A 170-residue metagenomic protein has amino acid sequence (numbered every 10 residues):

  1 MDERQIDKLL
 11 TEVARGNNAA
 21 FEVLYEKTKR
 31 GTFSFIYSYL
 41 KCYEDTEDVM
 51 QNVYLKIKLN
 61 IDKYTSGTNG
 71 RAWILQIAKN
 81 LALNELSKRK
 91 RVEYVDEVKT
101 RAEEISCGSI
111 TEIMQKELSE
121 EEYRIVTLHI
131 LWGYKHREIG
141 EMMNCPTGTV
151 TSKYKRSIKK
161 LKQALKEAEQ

Functional and structural regions predicted by a protein language model:
M1-G31, K116, M142-M143, E167-Q170: N-terminal module of bacterial RNA polymerase sigma factors
E3, N84, K88-K116: Internal acidic/polar
L10, L83, L131, R137 (+1 more regions): DNA-recognition helix of helix-turn-helix
A14-R15, K41-C42, N52-N69, K88-K90: Sigma70-family region 2
A14-V23, F33-N52, T147, Q170: Short, charged helix-capping/linker segments at alpha-helix termini
Y25, E117-E138, M142, E167-A168: Short amphipathic alpha helix immediately N-terminal
S34, D48-L55, L59, T68-N80: Structural recognition of an alpha-helix C-terminal capping motif at a helix-to-coil junction
D62-S66, Q76-V95: Arg/Lys-rich amphipathic alpha helix in sigma70-family domain 2
